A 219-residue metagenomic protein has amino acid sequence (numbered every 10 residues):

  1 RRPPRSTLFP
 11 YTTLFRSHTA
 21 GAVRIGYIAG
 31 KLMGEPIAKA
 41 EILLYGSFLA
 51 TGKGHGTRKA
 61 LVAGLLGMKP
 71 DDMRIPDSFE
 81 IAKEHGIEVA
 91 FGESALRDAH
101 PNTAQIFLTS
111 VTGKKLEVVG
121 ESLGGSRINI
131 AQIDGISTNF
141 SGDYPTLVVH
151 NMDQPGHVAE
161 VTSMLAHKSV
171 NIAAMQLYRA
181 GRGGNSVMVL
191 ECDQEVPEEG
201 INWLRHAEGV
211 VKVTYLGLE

Functional and structural regions predicted by a protein language model:
R1-P3, T7-L14, A82: Short, small-residue-biased leader/transition segments that mark boundaries at the very start of proteins
T12-I28: Conserved phosphate/anionic-ligand binding catalytic regions in large, soluble enzymes, centered on
M33-E41: Non-transmembrane, aqueous-exposed alpha-helical and coiled segments at domain scale
E41-E84: A structural-propensity feature for long, helix-poor, extended segments
T51-A60, P101, N185-Q194: Short glycine/threonine-rich loop-to-helix capping motif typified by GTGT followed within a few residues by an Asp-Pro
L66-K115: Contiguous domain-boundary segments centered on the initiation and propagation of an alpha-helix
F91-S94, V118-E219: A conserved regulatory-domain signal marking ACT and ACT-like small-molecule sensing domains and adjacent regulatory
